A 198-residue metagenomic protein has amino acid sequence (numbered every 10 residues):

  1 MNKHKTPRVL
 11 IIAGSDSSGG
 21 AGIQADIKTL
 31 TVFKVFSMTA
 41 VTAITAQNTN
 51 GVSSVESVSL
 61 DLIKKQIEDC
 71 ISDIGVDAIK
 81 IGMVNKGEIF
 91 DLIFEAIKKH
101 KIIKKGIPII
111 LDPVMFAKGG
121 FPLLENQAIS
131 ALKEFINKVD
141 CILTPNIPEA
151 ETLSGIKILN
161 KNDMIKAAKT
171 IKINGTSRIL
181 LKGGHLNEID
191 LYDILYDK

Functional and structural regions predicted by a protein language model:
M1-K5, G22, I189-K198: Acidic-glycine-rich active-site phosphate/pyrophosphate-binding loop
N2-I11, T31-L111, M115-K118: Conserved N-terminal subdomain of the carbohydrate kinase-like
V9-T31: Glycine/serine-rich anion-binding loops at beta->alpha junctions that coordinate negatively charged ligand groups
I12-S15, V114-G119, A150-I156: Short, basic, glycine/proline-bearing loop/turn elements
I27-K28, F90-I102, A128-K138, K169: Short amphipathic alpha-helices and their capping/turn segments at secondary-structure boundaries
A117-Q127: Glycine-rich, charge-decorated loop segments at or immediately adjacent to ligand/cofactor-binding or catalytic sites
E125-D197: Conserved phosphate/ATP/ADP-binding segment of small-molecule kinases
